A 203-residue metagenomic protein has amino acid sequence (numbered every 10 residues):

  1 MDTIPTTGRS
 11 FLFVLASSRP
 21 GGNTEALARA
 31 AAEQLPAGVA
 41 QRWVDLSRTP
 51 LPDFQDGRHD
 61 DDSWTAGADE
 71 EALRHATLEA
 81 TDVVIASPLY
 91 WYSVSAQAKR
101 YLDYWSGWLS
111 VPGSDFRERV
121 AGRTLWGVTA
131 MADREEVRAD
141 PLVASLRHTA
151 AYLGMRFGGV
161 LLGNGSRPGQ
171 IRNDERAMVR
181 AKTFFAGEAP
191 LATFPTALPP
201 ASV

Functional and structural regions predicted by a protein language model:
M1-V111, E175-V203: N-terminal beta1-alpha1-beta2 submodule of the flavodoxin-like/Rossmannoid cofactor-binding fold
L12-V14, R42-V44, W126-V128, G158-L161: Hydrophobic/aromatic beta-strand patches that form the interior of the parallel beta-sheet core in alpha/beta enzyme
S18-G21, L89-Y92, A132-E136, S166-G169: Short histidine/acidic/glycine/proline-rich micro-motifs that form metal- and phosphate-coordinating active-site loops
V44-T49, R119, L161-G163: A short, structured active-site edge motif that brings together acidic residues
P52-Q55, G165-Q170: A short acidic, helix-capping loop that chelates divalent metal ions and anchors anionic groups
A86, G163-N164: Conserved residues at the C-terminal ends of beta-strands
S114-G159: Short, glycine-/small-residue-rich phosphate/pyrophosphate-handling segment
